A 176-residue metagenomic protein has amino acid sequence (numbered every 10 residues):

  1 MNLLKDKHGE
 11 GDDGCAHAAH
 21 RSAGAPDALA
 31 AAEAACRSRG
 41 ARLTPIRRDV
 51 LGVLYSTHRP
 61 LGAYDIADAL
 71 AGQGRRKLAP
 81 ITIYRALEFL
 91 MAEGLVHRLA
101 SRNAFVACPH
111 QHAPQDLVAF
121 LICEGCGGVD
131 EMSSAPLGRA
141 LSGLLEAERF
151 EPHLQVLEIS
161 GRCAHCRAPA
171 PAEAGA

Functional and structural regions predicted by a protein language model:
M1-G40: N-terminal leader segment of winged-helix/HTH proteins
R39-A41, Y55-H58, G72-G74: Short helix-capping/hinge SLiMs at alpha-helix to coil transitions
P45, T57-G62: Short capping segments at the starts of secondary-structure elements
R48-V53: Pre-recognition alpha-helix immediately N-terminal to the DNA-recognition helix within helix-turn-helix or winged-helix
G62-R76: DNA-recognition alpha helix
I83-E93: Basic amphipathic alpha-helical segments that dock to polyanions
M91-A176: Non-DNA-binding regulatory cores of transcription-related proteins, predominantly C-terminal effector-binding
